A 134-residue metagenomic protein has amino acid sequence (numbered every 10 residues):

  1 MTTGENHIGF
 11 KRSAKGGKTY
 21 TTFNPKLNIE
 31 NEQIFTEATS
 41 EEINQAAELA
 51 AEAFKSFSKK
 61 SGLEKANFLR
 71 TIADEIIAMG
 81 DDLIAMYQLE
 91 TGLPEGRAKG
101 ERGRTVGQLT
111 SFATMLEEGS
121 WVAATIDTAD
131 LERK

Functional and structural regions predicted by a protein language model:
M1-K134: N-terminal Rossmann-like NAD(P)+-binding subdomain of aldehyde/semialdehyde dehydrogenases
